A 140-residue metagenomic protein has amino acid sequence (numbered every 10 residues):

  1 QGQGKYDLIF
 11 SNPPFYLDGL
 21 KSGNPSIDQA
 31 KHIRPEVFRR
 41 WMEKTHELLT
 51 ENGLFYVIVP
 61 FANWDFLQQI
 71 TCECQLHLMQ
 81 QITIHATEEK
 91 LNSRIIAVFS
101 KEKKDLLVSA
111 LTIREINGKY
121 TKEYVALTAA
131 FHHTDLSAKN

Functional and structural regions predicted by a protein language model:
Q1: Short loop/turn elements that flank and shape the SAM/SAH-binding pocket of Class I
G4-L8, P13-R40: Mobile active-site "lid"/loop adjacent to the S-adenosyl-L-methionine
N12-F15, F61, K103: Short, flexible active-site-adjacent loop segments at beta-strand->alpha-helix junctions, enriched in small/polar
D18, A86, I113-E115: Generic structural "secondary-structure junction" signal
A30-R34, E88, N117: Alpha-helix initiation/capping motif
P35-N92, I96-A97: Conserved Class I SAM-dependent methyltransferase catalytic core
L91-N140: SAM/dcSAM-binding transferase cores
